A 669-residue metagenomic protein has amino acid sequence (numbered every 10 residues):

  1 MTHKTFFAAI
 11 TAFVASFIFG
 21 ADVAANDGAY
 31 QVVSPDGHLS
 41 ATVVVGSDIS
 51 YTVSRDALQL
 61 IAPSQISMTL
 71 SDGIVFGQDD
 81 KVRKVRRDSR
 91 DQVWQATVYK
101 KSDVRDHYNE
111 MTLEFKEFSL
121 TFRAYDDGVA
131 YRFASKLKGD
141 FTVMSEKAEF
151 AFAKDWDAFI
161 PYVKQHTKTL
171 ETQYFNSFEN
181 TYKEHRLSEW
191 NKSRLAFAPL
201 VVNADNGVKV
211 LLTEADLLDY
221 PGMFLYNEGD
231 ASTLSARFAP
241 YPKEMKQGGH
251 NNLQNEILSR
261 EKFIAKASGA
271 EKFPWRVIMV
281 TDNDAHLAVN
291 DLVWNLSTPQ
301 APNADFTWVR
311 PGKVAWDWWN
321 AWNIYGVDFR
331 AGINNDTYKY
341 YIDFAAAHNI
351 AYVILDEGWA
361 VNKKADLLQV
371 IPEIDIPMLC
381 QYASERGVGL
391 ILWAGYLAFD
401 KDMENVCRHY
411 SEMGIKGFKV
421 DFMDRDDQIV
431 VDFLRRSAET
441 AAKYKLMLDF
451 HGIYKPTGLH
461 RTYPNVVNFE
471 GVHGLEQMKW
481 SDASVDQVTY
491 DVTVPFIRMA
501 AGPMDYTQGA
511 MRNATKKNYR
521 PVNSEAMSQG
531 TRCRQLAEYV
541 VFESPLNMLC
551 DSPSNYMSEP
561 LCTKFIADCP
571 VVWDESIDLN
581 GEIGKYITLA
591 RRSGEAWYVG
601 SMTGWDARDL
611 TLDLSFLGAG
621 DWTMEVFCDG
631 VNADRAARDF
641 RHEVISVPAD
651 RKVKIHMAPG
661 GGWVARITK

Functional and structural regions predicted by a protein language model:
A8-I18: Bacterial N-terminal signal peptides
D27-S297: N-terminal accessory beta-strand-rich subdomains and adjacent acidic, glycine-rich linkers that precede catalytic cores
I264, S268-F344, H348: An acidic-aromatic substrate-binding cleft motif
A345, D421, L448, V541 (+1 more regions): Conserved, mostly hydrophobic/aromatic
D356-T531: Aromatic- and carboxylate-enriched substrate-binding clefts and catalytic-loop regions of carbohydrate-active enzymes
D551-Y598, M602, D634-R638: Glycan-recognition and catalytic regions of carbohydrate-active enzymes
E582-W622, W663-V664: Carbohydrate-binding surface patches
V644-K669: C-terminal beta-strand-rich structural cap/linker in extracellular carbohydrate-active enzymes
